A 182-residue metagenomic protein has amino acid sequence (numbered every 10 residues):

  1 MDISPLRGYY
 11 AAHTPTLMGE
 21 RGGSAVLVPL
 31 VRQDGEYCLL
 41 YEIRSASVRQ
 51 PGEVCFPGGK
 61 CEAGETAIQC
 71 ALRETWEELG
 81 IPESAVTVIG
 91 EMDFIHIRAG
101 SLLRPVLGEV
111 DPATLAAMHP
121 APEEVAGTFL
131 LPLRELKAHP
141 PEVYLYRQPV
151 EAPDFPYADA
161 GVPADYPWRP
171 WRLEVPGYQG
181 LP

Functional and structural regions predicted by a protein language model:
M1-M18: Entry/capping segment at the start of metal-dependent catalytic domains with acidic active-site entry clusters
R7-G8, G35, L39, P176: Intrinsically disordered, low-complexity segments enriched in small/polar residues
H13, V31-Q33, Y37, E83 (+2 more regions): A broad "ordered helical/assembly scaffold" signature
T16-F56: N-terminal strand-loop-strand
C61-L181: Unchanged
